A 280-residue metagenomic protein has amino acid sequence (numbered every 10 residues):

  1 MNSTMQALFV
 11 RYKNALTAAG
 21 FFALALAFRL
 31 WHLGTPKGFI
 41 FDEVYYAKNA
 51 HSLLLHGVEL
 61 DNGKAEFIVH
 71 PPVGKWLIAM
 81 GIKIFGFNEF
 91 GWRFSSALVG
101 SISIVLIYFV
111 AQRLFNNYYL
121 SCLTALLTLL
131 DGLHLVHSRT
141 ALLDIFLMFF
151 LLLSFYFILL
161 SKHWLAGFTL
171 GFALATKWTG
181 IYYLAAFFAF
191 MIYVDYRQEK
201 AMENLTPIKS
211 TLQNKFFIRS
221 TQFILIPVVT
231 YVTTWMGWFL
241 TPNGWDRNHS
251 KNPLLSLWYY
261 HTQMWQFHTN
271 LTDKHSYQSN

Functional and structural regions predicted by a protein language model:
N2-T241: Membrane-integral, polyisoprenol-dependent glycosyltransferases of the GT-C/oligosaccharyltransferase superfamily
F216-N280: Membrane-lumen/periplasm interface segments of specific transmembrane helices in polyprenyl phosphate-linked
